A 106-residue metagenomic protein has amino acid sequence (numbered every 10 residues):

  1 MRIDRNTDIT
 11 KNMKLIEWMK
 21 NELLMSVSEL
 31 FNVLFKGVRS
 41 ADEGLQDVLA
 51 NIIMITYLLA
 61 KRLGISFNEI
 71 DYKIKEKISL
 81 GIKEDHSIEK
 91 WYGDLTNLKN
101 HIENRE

Functional and structural regions predicted by a protein language model:
M1-L49, I53-E106: Flexible "arm" and connector segments at domain edges
